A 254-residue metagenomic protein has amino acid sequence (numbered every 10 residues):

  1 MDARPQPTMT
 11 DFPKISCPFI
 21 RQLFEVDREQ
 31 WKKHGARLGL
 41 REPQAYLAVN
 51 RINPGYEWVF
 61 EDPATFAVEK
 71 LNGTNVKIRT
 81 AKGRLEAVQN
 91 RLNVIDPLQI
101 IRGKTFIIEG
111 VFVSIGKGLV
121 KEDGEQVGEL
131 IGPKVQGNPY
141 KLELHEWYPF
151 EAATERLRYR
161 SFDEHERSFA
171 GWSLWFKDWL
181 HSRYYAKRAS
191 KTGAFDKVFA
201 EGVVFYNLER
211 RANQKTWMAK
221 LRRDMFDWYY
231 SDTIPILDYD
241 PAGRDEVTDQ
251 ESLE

Functional and structural regions predicted by a protein language model:
R4-E254: Core nucleotide-handling region used for phosphoryl-transfer chemistry
